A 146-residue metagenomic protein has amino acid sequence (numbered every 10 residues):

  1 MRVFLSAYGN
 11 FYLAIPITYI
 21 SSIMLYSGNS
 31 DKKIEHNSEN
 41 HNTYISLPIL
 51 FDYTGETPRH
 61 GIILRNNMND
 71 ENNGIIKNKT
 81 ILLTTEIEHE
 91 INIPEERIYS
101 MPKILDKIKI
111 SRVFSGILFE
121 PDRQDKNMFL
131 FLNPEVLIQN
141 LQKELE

Functional and structural regions predicted by a protein language model:
M1-E146: An acidic, low-aromatic, low-complexity terminal/linker signal
